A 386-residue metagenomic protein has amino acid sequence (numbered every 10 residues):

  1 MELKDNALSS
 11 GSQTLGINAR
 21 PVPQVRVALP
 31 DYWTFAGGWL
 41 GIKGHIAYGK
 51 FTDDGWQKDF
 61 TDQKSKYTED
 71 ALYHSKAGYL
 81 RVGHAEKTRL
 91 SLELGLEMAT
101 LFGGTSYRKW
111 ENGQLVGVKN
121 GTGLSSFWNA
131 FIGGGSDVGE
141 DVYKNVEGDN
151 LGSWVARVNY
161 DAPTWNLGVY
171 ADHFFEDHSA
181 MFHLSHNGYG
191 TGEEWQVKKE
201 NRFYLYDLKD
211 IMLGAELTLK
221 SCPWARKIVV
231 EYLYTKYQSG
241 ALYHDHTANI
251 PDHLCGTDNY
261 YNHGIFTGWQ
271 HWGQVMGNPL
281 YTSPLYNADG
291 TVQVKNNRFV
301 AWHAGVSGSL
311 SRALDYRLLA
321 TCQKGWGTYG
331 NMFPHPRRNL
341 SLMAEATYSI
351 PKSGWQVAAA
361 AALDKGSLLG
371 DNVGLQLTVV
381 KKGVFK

Functional and structural regions predicted by a protein language model:
M1-E2, D31, Y48-D54, L96-F102 (+8 more regions): Transmembrane beta-strands of outer-membrane beta-barrel pores
E2-V118: Internal, well-ordered domain-core segments that constitute the primary functional module of diverse proteins
S9-L15, T61-K66, E140-K144, K198-F203 (+3 more regions): Extracellular loop and loop/strand-boundary signature of outer-membrane beta-barrel proteins
Q24, D371-K386: Outer-membrane beta-barrel "beta-signal"
Y32-G44, R81-E93, Y160-G168, L219-A225 (+3 more regions): Short loop/turn motifs that connect adjacent beta-strands in outer-membrane beta-barrel proteins
G44-I46, L92-L96, L167-A171, I228-V230 (+5 more regions): Membrane-embedded beta-strand positions of outer-membrane beta-barrel proteins
L92-L94, F102-T247: Long, internal scaffold/assembly segments composed of regular secondary structure
T235-T328: C-terminal structural cap/anchor segments
